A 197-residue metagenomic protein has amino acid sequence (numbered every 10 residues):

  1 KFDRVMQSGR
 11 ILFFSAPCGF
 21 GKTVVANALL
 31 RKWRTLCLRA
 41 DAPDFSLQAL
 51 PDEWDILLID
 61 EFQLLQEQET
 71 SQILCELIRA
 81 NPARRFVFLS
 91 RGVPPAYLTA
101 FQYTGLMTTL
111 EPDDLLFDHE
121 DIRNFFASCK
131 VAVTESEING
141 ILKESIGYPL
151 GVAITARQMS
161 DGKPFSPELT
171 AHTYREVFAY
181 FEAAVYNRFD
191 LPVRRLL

Functional and structural regions predicted by a protein language model:
K1-M6: Pre-Walker A adenine-sensing motif
S8-A26: Walker A/P-loop nucleotide-binding motif
R10-F13, W54-I56, R85: Residue-level preference for the first positions of well-ordered beta-strands
G19, V25-A26, Y103, T109 (+2 more regions): Amphipathic alpha-helical "lid/sensor" segments that cap RecA-like P-loop NTPase cores
R31-F45: Conserved catalytic segments around the Walker B and adjacent sensor/switch elements of P-loop NTPase domains
L50-T70: Conserved P-loop NTPase "ATPase switch" module shared by AAA+ and STAND
L64-L65, E76-F101: Sensor-1/coupling segment of RecA-like P-loop NTPase cores
T108-H119: Conserved AAA+ ATPase "SRH/arginine-finger" region at the nucleotide-binding site
